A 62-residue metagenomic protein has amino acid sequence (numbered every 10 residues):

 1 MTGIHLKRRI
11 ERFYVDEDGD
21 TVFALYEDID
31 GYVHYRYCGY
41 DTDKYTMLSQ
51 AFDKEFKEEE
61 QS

Functional and structural regions predicted by a protein language model:
G3, V22, M47-Q50: Compositionally biased regions
G3-D16: Short coil-to-beta transition motif at edge beta-strands of beta-rich domains
E17-Y45: Basic/aromatic-rich interaction segments and small domains that mediate binding to polyanionic partners
T42-S62: Intrinsically disordered, low-complexity, charged/polar segments
